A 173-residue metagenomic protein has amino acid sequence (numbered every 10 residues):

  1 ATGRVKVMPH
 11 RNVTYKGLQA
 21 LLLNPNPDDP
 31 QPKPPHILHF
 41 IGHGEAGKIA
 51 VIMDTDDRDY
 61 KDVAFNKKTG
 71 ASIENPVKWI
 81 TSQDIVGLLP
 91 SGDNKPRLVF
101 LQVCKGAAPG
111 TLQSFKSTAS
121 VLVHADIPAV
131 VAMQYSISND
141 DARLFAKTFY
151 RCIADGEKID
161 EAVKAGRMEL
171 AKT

Functional and structural regions predicted by a protein language model:
A1-P30, D54-D56, A64-A71, K172-T173: Catalytic-core domains of enzymes
V5, S91-T173: Active-site-proximal C-terminal subdomain of hydrolase catalytic domains
K6-R11, I73-V77, A107-G110: Short, flexible loop segments at the rims of nucleotide/cofactor-binding pockets, characterized by
N12, G42, Q134-Y135: Proline- and acidic/polar-enriched loop/turn elements at helix boundaries
V13-K33, W79-S91, G110-L112: TIR-domain catalytic/interaction hotspot
Y15-G17, G44-A46, G106-A108: Short acidic, S/G/P-rich loop/turn micro-motifs used as interaction or catalytic elements
A20-F40, E45, P90-F100, I127: Proline-aspartate-enriched helix->loop->beta-strand connector
H43-D93: A short, glycine/acidic-enriched catalytic loop
